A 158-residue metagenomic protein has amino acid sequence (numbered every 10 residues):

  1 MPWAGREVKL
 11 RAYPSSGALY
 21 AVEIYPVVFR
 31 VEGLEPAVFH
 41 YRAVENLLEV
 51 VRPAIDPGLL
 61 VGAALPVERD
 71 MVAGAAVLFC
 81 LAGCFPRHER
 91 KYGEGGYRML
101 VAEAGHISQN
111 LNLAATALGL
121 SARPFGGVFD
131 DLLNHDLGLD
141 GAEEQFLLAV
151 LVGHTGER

Functional and structural regions predicted by a protein language model:
M1-G74: N-terminal amphipathic, basic helical "cap/leader" segment at the start of enzyme domains
E7, R11-S15, V128-G138: Beta-rich nucleic-acid/ligand-interaction surfaces
I24, V77-F79, F85-R87, Y92-H135: Small-aliphatic-rich amphipathic alpha-helix that forms the alpha element of a beta-alpha
F29-V31, C84, T155: Solvent-exposed coil/turn segments that connect beta secondary-structure elements in extracytoplasmic/periplasmic
E32, R87-E89, R158: Residue-level signal for secondary-structure boundary sites
H40, L78, A149-L151: Conserved hydrophobic/aromatic beta-strand scaffold that supports enzyme active sites
L137-R158: A glycine-rich helix N-cap at a beta->alpha junction
